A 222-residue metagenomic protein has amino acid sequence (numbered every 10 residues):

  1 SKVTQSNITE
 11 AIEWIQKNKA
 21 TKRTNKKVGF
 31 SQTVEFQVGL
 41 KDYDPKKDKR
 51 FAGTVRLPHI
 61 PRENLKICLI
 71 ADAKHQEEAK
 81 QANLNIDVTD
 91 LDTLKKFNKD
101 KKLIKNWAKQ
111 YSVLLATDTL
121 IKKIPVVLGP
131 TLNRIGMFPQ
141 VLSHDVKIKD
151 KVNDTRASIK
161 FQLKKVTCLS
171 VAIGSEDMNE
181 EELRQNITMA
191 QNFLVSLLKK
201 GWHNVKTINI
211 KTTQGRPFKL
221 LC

Functional and structural regions predicted by a protein language model:
S1-K123, T188-Q191, G201-T207, Q214-C222: Polybasic, low-complexity intrinsically disordered tails and interdomain linkers
N85-L197: Long, charge-patterned amphipathic alpha-helical coiled-coil/hairpin "stalk" segments used as oligomerization
G129, N133-G136, T212-R216, L220: Charge-rich, low-complexity amphipathic helices in intrinsically disordered tails/linkers adjacent to domains
